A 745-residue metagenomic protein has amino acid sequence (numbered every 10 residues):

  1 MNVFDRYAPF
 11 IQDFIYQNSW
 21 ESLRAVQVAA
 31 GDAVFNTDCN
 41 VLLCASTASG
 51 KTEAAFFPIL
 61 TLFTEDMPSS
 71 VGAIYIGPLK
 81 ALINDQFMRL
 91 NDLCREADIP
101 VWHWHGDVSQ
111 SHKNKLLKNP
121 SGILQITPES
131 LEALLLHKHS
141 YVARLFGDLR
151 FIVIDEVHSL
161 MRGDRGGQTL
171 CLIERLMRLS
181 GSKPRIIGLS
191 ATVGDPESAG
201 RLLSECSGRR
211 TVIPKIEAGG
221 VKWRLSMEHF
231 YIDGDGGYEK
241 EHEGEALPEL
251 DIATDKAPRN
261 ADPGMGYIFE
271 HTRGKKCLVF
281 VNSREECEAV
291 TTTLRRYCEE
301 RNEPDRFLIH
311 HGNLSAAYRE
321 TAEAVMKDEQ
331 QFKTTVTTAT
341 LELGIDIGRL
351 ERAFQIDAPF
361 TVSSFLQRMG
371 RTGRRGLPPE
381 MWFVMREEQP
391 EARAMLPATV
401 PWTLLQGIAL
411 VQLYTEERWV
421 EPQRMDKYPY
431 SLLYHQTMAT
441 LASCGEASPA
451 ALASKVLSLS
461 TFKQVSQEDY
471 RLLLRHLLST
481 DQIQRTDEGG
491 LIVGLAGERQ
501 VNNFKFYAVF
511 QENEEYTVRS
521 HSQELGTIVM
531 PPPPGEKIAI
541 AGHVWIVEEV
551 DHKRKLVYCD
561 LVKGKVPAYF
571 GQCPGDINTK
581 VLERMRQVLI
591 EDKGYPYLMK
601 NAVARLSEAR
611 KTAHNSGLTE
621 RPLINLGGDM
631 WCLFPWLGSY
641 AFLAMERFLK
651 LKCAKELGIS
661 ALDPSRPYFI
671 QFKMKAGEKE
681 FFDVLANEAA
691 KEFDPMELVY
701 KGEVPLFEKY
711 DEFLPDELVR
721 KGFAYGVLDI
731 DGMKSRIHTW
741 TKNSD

Functional and structural regions predicted by a protein language model:
N2-Y16, S22-A25, A29-S49, A54-E132 (+2 more regions): Helicase motor core with emphasis on the C-terminal RecA-like subdomain
D13, E380, V501, N513 (+2 more regions): Terminal, basic amphipathic appendages of nucleotide-handling enzymes
I232-D235, G497-F504, K565-A568, A676-F682: Short, charged/polar, Gly/Pro-enriched secondary-structure boundary elements
R284-E285, L341-E342, P359-F360, E388-Q389 (+7 more regions): Short, glycine-/Ser/Thr-/acidic-enriched flexible segments
E342-L343, A358, Q367, T372-G373 (+1 more regions): Gly/lys/ser-thr-rich phosphate-binding loops in alpha/beta enzymes that coordinate phosphoanhydride or phosphate groups
V362-S364, R375-T403, D426-K427, L457 (+5 more regions): Long C-terminal interaction/binding lobes of large macromolecular proteins
R418-V544, E549-V550, L626-Y640, A654-P664: C-terminal accessory/connector segments of nucleic-acid motor ATPases
A602, S607-A613, T619-K650, F672: C-terminal helical accessory/scaffold domains
